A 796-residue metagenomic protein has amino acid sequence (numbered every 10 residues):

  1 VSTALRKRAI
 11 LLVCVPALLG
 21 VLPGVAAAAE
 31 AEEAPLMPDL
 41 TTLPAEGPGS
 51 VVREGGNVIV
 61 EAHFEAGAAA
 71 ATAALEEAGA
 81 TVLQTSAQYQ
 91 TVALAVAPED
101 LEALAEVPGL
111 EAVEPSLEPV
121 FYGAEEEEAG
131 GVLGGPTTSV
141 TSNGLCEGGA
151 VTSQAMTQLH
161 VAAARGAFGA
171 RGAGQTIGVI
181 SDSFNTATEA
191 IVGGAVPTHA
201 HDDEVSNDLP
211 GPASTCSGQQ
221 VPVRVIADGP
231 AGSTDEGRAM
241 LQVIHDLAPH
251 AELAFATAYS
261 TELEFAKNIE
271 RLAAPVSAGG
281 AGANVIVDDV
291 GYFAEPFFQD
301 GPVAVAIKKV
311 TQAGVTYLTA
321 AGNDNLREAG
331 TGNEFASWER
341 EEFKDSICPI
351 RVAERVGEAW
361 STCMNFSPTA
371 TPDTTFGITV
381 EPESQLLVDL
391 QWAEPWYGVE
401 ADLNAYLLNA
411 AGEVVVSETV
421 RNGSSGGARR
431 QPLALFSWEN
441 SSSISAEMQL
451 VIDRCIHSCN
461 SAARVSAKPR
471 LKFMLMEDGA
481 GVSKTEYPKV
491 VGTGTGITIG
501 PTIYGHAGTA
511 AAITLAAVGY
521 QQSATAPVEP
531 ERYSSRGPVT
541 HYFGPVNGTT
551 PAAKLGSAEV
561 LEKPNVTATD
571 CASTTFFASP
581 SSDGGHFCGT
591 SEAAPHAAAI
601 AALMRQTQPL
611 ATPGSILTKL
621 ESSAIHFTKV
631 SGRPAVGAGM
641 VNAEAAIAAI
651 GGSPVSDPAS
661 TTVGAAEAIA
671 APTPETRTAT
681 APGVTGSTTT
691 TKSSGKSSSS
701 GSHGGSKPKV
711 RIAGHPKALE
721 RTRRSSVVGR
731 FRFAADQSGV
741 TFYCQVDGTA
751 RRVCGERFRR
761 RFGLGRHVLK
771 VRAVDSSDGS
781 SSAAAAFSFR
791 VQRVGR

Functional and structural regions predicted by a protein language model:
A4-T234, A239-D246, E252, D288 (+4 more regions): Autoinhibitory N-terminal propeptides
G49-V51, A283, V566, F577-S579 (+2 more regions): C-terminal subdomain of the subtilisin-like protease fold in secreted/lumenal serine endopeptidases
D246-Y259, L272-F298, L386-W392, V451-D453 (+1 more regions): Short acidic, glycine-rich surface-loop motifs adjacent to enzyme active sites
D288, F293-D300, A359-T379, Y406-L471: Noncatalytic accessory or regulatory domains flanking protease catalytic cores in secreted, cell-surface, and selected
A294-G301, A320-V399, G423-L433, E486-A510 (+3 more regions): Active-site-adjacent substrate-recognition loops and nearby beta-strands within hydrolase catalytic domains
F376-G377, E381, Q385-E418, A446-M448 (+1 more regions): Hydrolase catalytic cores
Q391, D453-C455, R772-S776: Beta-strand-rich extracellular modules
P658-R796: Low-complexity, disordered linker/stalk regions enriched in Pro/Thr/Ser/Gly
